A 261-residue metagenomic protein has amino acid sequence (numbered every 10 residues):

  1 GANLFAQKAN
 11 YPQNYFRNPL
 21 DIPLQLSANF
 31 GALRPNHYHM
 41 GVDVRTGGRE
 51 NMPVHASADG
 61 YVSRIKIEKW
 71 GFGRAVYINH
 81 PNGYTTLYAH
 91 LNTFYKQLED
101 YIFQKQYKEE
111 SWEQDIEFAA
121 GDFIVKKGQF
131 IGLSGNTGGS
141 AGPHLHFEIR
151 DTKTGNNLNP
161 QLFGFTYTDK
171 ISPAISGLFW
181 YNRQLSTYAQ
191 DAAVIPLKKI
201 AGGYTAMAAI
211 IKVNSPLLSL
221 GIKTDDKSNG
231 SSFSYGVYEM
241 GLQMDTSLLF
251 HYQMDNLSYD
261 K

Functional and structural regions predicted by a protein language model:
G1-N3: Bacterial N-terminal signal peptides
F5-T85, F94-Q97, W112-Q114, F118-G121 (+4 more regions): Surface-exposed, glycine-biased beta-strand/turn segments
N82, K153, T246-L248: Solvent-exposed strand-loop boundary residues in beta-sheet-rich modules
Y88: A cross-family detector of function-defining hotspots
L91, G142-R150: Histidine-centered catalytic micro-motifs
I102-E113: A solvent-exposed, charged loop/short amphipathic helix patch at secondary-structure junctions
S231-D260: Extended low-complexity, serine/threonine- and proline-enriched intrinsically disordered segments
